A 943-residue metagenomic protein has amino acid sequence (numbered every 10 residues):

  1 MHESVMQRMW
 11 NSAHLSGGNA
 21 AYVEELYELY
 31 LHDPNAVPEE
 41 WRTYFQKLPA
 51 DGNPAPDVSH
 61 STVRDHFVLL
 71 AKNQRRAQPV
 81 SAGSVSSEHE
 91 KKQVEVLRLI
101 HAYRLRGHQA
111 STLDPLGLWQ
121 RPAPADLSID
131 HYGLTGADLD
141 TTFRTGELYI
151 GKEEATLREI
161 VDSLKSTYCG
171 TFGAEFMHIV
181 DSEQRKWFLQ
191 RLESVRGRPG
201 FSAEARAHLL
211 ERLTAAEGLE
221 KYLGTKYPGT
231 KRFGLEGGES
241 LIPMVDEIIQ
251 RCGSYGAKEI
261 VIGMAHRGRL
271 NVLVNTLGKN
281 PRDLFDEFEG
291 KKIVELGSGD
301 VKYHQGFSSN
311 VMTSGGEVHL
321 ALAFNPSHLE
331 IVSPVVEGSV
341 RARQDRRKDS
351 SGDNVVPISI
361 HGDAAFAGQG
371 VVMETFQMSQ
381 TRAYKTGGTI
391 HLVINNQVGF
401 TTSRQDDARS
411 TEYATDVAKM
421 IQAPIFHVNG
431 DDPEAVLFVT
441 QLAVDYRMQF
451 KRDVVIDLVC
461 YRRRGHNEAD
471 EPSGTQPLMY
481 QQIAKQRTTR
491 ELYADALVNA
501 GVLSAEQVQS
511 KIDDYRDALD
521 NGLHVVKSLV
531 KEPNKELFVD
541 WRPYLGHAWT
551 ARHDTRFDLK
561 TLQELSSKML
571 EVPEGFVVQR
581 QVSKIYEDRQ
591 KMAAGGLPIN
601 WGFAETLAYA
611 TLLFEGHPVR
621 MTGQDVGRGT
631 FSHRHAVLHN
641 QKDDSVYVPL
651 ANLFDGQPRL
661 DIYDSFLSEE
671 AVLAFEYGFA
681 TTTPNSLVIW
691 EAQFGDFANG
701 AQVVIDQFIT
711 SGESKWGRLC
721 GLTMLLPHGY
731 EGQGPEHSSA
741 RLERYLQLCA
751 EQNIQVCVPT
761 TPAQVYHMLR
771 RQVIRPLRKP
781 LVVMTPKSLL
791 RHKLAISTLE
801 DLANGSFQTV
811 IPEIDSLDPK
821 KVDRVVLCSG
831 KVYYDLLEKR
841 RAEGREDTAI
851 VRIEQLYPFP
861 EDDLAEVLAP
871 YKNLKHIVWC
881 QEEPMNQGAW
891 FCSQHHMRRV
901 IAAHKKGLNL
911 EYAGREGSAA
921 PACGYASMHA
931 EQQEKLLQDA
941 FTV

Functional and structural regions predicted by a protein language model:
H2, M9-D51: Subset of Sec-pathway N-terminal targeting signals
H14-G17, S87, R232-E239, H319-E330 (+13 more regions): Alpha-helix capping and helix-loop boundary segments enriched in small/acidic/polar residues
L48-L241, A257: Extended, charge-enriched "interface" segments that sit outside catalytic cores
V94-H101, H108-F143, E159, T230 (+3 more regions): Flexible, glycine-rich loop/tail regions that form catalytic "lids" or insertion modules at the edges of active sites
G197-L219, F285-E337, R341-K348, P649 (+2 more regions): Active-site cores of enzymes that catalyze phosphoryl transfer or operate on phosphate-rich substrates
L223-R282, Y586, I599-L613, H617-P618: Active-site pocket-lining segments that scaffold enzyme catalytic pockets across diverse folds
K258-Q422, F426, F631-T683: Cofactor-binding active-site loop characterized by glycine-rich and histidine/acidic residues
T401-S410, K419-V455, V459-G465: Conserved phosphate-handling catalytic cores of large alpha/beta enzymes
